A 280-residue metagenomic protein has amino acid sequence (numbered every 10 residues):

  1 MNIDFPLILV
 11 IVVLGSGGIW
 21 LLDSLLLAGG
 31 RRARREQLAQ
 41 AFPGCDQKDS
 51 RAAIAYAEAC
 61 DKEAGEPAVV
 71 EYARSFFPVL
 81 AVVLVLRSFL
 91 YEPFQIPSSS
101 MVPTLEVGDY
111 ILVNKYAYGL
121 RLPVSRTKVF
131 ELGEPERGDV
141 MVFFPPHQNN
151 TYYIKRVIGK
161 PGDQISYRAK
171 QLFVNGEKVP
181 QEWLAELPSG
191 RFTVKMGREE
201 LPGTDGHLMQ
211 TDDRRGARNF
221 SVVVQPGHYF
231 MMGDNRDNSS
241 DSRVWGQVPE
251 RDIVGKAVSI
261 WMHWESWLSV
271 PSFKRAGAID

Functional and structural regions predicted by a protein language model:
N2-R31, L38-A39, C45-V69, F94-Q95 (+1 more regions): Soluble "head" domains of membrane/secretory-pathway proteins
E66-Q95, Y116: Transmembrane alpha-helices and immediately adjacent membrane-cytoplasm interface residues in multi-pass integral
